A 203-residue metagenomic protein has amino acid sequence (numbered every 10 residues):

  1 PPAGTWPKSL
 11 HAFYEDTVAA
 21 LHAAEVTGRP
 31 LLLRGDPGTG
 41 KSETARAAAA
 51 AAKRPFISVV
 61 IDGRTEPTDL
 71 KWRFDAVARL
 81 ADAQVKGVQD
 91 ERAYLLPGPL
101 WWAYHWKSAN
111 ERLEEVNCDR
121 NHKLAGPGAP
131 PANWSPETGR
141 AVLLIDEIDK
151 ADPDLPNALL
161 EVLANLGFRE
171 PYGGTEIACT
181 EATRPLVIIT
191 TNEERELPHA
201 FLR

Functional and structural regions predicted by a protein language model:
P1-R203: AAA+ P-loop NTPase catalytic core and its hallmark functional loops
